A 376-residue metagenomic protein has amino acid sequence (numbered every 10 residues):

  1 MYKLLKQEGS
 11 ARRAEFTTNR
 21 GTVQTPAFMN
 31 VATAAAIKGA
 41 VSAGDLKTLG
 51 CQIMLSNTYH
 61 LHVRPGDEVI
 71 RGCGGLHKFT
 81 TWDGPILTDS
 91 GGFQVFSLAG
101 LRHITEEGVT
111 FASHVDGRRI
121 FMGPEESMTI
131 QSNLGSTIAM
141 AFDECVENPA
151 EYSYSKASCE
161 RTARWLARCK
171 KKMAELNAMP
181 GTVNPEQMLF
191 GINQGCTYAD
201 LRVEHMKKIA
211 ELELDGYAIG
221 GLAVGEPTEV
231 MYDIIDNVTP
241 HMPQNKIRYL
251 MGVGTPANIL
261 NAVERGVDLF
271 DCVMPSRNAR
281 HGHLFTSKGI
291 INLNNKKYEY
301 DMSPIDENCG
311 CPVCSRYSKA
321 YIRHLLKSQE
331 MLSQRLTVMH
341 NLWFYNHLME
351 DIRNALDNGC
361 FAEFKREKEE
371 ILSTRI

Functional and structural regions predicted by a protein language model:
M1-T17, V23-A32, I37-A40, D143-P149 (+1 more regions): C-terminal extensions of enzymes
M1-V183, K296-E299: Non-catalytic, usually N-terminal nucleic-acid engagement modules in DNA/RNA processing proteins
G21, M54, D89, Q131 (+5 more regions): Conserved, mostly hydrophobic/aromatic
E126, I130, L134, A157-R168 (+5 more regions): A non-catalytic, amphipathic alpha-helix used as a structural packing/dimerization or gating element in enzyme scaffolds
S136, A167, K171-A174, P240-P243 (+4 more regions): Generic secondary-structure signature for well-ordered alpha-helical cores
N148-E151, K156, G216-L222, M331-Q334: Glycine- and acidic
E160-A163, K172, L176-A178, N184-I305: Glycine-rich phosphate/ribose-binding loops and adjacent secondary-structure elements that form binding surfaces
